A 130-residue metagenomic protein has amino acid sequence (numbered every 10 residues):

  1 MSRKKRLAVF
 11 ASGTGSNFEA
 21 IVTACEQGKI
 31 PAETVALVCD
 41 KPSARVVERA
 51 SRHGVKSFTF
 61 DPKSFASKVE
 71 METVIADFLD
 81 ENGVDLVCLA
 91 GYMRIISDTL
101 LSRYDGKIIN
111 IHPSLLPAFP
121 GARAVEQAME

Functional and structural regions predicted by a protein language model:
M1-E130: One-carbon transfer enzymes
